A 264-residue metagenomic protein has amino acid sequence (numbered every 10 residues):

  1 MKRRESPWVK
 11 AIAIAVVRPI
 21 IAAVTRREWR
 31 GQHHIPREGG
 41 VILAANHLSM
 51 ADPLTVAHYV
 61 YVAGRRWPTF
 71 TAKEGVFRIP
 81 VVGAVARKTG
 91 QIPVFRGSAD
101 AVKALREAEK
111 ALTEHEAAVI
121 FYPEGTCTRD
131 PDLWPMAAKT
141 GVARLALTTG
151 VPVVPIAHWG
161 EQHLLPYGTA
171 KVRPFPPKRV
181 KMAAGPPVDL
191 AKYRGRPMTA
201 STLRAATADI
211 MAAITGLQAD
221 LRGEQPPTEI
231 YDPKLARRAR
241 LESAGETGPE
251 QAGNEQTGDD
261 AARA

Functional and structural regions predicted by a protein language model:
P7-T25, R87: Short hydrophobic helices that act as membrane-entry/anchoring signals
A22, P36-A99: Catalytic core of membrane glycerolipid acyltransferases/transacylases, capturing the structured, soluble-facing
A22-W29, V102-K103, L165-Y167: Short gly/ser/thr-rich secondary-structure transition/capping motifs
I35, D132-A200, I230-L241: A cross-family acyltransferase "interaction/gating" segment
A108-A111, K178-A212, G216, D220: A charged, well-structured terminal subsegment
A111-A143: Catalytic-site beta-strand/loop segments enriched in glycine and acidic/polar residues
E246-D259: Compositionally biased, intrinsically disordered low-complexity segments enriched for polar/charged residues
